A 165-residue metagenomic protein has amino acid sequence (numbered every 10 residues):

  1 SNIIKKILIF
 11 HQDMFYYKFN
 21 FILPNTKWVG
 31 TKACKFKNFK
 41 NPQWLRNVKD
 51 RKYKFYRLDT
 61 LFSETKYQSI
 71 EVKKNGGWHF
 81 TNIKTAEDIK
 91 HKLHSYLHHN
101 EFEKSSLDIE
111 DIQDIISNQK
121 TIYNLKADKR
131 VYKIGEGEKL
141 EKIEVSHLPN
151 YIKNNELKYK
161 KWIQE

Functional and structural regions predicted by a protein language model:
S1-N2, E144: Nucleotidyltransferase catalytic core that binds NTPs
N2-L107, Q113: Conserved catalytic core of nucleotide-sugar-dependent glycosyltransferases
T65, S69-E165: C-terminal accessory extensions appended to soluble enzyme cores
